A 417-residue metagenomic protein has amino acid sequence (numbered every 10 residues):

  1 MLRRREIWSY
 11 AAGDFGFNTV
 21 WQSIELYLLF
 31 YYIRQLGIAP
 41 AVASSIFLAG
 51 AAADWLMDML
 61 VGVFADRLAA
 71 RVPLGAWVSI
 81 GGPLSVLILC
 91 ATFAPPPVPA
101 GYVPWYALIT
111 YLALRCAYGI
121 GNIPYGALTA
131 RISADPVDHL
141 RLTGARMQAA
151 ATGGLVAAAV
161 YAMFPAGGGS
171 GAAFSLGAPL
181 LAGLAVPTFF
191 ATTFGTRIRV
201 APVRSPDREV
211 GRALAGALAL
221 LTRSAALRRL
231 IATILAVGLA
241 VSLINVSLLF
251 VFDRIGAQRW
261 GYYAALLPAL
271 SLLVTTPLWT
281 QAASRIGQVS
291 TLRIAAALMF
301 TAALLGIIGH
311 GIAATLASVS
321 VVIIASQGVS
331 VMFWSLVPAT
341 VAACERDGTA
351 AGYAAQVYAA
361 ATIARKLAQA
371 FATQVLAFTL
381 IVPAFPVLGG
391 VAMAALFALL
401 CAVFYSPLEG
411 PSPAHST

Functional and structural regions predicted by a protein language model:
L2-T417: Membrane-embedded alpha-helical bundles of multi-pass transporters/translocases, especially carrier/permease families
